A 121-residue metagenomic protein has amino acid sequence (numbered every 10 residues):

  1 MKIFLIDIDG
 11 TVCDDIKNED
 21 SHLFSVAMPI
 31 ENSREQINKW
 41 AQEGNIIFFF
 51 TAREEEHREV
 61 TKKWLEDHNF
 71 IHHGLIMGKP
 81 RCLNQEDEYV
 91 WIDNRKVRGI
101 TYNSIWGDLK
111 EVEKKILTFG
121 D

Functional and structural regions predicted by a protein language model:
M1-D121: HAD-like aspartate-dependent phosphatase fold
